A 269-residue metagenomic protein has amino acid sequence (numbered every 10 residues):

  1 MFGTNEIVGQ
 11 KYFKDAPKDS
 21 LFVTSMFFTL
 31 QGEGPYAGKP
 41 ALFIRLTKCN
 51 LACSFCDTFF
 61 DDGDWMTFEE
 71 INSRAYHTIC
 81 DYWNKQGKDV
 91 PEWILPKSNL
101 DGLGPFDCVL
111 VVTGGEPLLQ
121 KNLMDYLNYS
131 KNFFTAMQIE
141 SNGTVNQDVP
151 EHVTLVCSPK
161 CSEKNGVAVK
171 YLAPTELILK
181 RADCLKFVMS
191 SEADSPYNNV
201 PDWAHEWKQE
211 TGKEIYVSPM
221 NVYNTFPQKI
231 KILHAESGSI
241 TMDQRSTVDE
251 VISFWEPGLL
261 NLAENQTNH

Functional and structural regions predicted by a protein language model:
F2-F28, P40-A41, N50-V153: Conserved Radical SAM active-site core
T29-E33: Short, solvent-exposed loop/turn elements at beta->coil junctions and helix N-caps that rim active or binding pockets
P35-A37: A short catalytic or substrate-binding loop motif that flags glycine-/basic-rich loops and adjacent residues that bind
F106-C108, L118-H269: Conserved AdoMet/S-adenosylmethionine-binding subsite of the radical SAM
